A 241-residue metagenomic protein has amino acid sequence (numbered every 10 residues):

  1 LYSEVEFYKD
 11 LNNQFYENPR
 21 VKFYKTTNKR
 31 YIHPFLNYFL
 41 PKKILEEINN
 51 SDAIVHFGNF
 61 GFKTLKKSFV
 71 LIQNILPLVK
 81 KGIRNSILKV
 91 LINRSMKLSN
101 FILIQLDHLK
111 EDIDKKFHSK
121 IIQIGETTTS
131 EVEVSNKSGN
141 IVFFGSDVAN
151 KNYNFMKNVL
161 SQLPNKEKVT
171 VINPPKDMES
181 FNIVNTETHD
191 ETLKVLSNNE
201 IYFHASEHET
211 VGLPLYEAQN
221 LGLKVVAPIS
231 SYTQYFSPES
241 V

Functional and structural regions predicted by a protein language model:
K43, I83-I102: Membrane-proximal helix-turn-helix segments that form the acceptor-binding/catalytic region of lipid-linked
A53-R84: Active-site proximal beta-strand in glycosyltransferases
K97-I121: A short, active-site helix/loop in glycosyltransferases that binds the activated sugar's phosphate group
Q123-E133, P175-D177, S231: Short beta-strand->alpha-helix junction loop in the catalytic core of nucleotide-activated group-transfer enzymes
V134-K151, K157-S161: Conserved donor-binding/catalytic core segment of Leloir-type glycosyltransferases
L193, L215-N220, Q234: Short alpha-helical segment that forms part of, or immediately flanks, the ligand-binding pocket in carbohydrate-active
E207: Aromatic "clamp/platform" in nucleotide-sugar-dependent glycosyltransferases that forms part of the donor/acceptor
K224-A227: Short hydrophobic beta-strand element within catalytic cores of glycosyltransferases and related nucleotide-activated
